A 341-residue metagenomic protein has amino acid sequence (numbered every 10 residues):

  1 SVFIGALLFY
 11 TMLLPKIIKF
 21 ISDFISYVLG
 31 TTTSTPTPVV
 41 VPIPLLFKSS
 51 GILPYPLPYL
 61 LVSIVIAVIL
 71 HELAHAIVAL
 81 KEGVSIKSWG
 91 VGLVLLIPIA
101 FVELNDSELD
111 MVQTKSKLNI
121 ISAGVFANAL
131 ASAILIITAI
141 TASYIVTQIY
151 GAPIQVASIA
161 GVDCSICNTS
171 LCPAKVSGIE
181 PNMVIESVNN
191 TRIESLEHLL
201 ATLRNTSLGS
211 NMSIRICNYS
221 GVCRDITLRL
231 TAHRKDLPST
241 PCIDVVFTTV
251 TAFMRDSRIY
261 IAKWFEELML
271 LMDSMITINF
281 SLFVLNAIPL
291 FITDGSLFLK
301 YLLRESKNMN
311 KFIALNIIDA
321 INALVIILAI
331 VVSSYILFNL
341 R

Functional and structural regions predicted by a protein language model:
S1-R341: Hydrophobic transmembrane alpha-helices and their immediate loop junctions in multi-pass integral membrane proteins
